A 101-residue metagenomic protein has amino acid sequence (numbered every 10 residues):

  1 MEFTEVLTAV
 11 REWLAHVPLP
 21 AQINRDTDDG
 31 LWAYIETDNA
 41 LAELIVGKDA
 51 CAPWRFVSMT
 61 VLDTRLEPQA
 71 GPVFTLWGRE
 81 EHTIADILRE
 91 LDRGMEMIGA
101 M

Functional and structural regions predicted by a protein language model:
M1-L41, T64-T83: Negatively charged, low-complexity tracts enriched in Asp/Glu with abundant Ser/Thr
A40-E43, W54-F56: Short, surface-exposed coil-to-beta transition loops
I45-D49: Short beta-strand micro-motifs enriched in acidic
W54-T64: Short, surface-exposed beta-strand/strand-loop-strand elements in extracellular ectodomains
V73-M101: Amphipathic alpha-helical binding modules
